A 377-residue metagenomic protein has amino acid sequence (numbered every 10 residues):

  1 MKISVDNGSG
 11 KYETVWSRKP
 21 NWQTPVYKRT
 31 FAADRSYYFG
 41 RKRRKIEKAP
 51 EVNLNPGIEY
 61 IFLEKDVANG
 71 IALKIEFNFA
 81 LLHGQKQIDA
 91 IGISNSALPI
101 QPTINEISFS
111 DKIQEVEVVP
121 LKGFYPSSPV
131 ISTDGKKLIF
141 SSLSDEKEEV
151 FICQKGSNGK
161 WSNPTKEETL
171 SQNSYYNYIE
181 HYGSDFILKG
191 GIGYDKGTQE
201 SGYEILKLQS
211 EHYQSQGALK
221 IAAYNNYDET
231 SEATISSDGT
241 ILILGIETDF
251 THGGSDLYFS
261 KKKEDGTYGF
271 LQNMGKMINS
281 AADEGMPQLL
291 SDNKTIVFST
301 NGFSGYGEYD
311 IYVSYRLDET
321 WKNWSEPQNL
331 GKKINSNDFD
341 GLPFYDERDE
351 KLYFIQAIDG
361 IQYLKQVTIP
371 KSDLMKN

Functional and structural regions predicted by a protein language model:
M1-L98: Trp- and acidic/polar-enriched beta-sheet ligand-binding modules for extracellular glycan and matrix recognition
L98-N377: Short, conserved micro-motifs composed of acidic
